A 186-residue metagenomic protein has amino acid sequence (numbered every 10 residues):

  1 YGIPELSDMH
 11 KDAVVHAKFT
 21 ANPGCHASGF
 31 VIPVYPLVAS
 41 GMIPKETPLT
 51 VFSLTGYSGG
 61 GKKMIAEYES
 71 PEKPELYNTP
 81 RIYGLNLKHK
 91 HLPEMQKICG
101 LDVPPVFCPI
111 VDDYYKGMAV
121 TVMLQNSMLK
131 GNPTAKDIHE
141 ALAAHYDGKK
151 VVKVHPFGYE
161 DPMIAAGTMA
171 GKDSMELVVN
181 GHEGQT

Functional and structural regions predicted by a protein language model:
Y1-Y83, N180-E183: N-terminal Rossmann-like NAD(P) cofactor-binding subdomain of oxidoreductases, focused on the glycine-rich
H16, M118-V120, T186: Short amphipathic alpha-helical segments
G24-A27, F52-G59, L87, P109-Y115 (+1 more regions): Glycine-rich beta-alpha junction loops
C25-I32, N86-P93, P133, D137 (+1 more regions): Conserved active-site and cofactor/substrate-binding residues in soluble primary-metabolism enzymes
E46-V51, P104-V106, V151-F157: A short coil-to-beta-strand element that immediately follows conserved catalytic motifs
L87-Y115, A119-T121: Oxyanion-binding "anion nests"
M123-T186: C-terminal active-site/capping subdomain that shapes the small-molecule cofactor and substrate pocket of enzyme
